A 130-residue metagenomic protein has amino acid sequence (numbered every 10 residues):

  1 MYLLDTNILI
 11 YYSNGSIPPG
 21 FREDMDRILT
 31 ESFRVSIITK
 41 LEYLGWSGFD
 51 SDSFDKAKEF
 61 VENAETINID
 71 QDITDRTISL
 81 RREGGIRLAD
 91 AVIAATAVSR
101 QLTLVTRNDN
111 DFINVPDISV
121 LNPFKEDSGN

Functional and structural regions predicted by a protein language model:
M1, A94, V98-N130: Acidic, PIN/NYN-like endoribonuclease modules and their adjacent C-terminal/linker elements
M1-V35, G45-K58, D127-N130: Short, well-structured N-terminal submotif of metal-dependent ribonuclease cores
D5-T6, T39, N108: A secondary-structure boundary/capping signal
L9, K40-Y43, T74, F112: A generic structural signal for short hydrophobic patches within well-formed alpha-helices
P19, E65-N110: Active-site neighborhoods of divalent-metal-dependent phosphate/nucleic-acid chemistry enzymes
L29, F60-E62, V115-P116: Short, structured coil segments at secondary-structure junctions
R34, I67, L121: General small-molecule cofactor/ligand-binding pocket signal
E42, I73-R76, E126-N130: A short acidic, often aromatic-flanked loop/helix-cap motif at beta-alpha or helix-coil junctions that lines enzyme
